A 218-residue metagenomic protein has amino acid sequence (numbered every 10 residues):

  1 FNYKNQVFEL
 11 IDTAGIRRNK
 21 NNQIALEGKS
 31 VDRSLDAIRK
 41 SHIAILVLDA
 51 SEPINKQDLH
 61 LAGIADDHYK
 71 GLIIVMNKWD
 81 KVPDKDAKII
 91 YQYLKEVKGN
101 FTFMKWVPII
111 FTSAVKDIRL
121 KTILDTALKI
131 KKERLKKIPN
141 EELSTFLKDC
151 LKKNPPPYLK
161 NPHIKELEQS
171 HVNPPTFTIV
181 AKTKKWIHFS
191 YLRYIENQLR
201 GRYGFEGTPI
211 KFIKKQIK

Functional and structural regions predicted by a protein language model:
F1-I11, N19-D32, K40-L46, E52-K218: C-terminal-of-GTPase-core extension/linker across diverse P-loop GTPases
